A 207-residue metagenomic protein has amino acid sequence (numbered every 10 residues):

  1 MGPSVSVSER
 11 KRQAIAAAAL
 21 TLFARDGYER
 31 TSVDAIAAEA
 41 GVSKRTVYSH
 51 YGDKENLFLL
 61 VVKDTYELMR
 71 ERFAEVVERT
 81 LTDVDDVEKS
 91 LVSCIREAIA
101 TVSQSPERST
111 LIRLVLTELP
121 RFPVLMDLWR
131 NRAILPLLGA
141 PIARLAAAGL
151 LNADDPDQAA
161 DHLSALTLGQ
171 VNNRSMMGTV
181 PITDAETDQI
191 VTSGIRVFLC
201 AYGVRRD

Functional and structural regions predicted by a protein language model:
M1-R10, F73-A74, D154, R206-D207: N-terminal intrinsically disordered/low-complexity leader segments
A14, A18, L22-N56, L60-K63: Helix-turn-helix
Y28, Y51, L114-F122, A133-I134: Short helix-capping/turn signature of helix-turn-helix
K63-M69: Short, basic, alpha-helical segments at the C-terminal edge of helix-turn-helix-like DNA-binding modules
A74-R108, I112, A159-A160: Hydrophobic alpha-helical connector segments
V102-D127, N172-M177: Amphipathic alpha-helical segments used for helix-helix packing
Q104, T110, P123-A148, D157: Amphipathic alpha-helical packing segments from all-alpha helical-bundle domains
A146-R196, R206-D207: Hydrophobic/aromatic-rich alpha-helical bundle segments in the mid-to-C-terminal region
